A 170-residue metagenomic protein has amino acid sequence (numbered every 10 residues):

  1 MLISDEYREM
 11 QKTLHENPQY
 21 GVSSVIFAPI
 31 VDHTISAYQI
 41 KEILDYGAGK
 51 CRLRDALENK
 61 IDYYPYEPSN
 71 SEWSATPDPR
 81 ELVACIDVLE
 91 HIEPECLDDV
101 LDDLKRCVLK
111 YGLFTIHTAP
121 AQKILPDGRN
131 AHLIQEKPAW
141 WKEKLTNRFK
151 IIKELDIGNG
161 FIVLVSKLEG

Functional and structural regions predicted by a protein language model:
M1-R80, D98-D102, C107, G128-K144 (+2 more regions): Conserved N-terminal segment of class I S-adenosyl-L-methionine
A84: A conserved beta-strand element that flanks and buttresses the S-adenosyl-L-methionine
V88-H91: Hydrophobic adenine-recognition pocket in adenosine-nucleotide-binding enzymes
V108-A119: Conserved beta-strand signature within the Rossmann-like core of class I S-adenosyl-L-methionine
P120, E169-G170: Residues that cap or initiate secondary-structure elements
A121-D127: A short acidic, helix-capping loop that chelates divalent metal ions and anchors anionic groups
